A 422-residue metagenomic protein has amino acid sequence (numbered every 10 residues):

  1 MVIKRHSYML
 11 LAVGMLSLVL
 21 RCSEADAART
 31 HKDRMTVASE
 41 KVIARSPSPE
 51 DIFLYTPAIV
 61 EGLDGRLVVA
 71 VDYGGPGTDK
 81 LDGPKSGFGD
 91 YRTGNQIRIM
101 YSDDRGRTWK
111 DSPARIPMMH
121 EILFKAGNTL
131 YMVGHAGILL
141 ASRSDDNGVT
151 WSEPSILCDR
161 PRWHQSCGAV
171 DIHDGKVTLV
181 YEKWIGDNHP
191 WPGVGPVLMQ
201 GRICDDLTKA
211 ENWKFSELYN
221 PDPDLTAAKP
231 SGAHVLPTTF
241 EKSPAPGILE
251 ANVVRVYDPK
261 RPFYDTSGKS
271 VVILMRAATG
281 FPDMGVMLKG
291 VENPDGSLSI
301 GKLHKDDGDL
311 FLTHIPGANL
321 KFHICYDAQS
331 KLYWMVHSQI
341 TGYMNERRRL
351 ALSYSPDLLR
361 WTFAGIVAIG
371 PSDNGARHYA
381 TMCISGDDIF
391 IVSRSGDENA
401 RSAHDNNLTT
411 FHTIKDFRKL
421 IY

Functional and structural regions predicted by a protein language model:
M1-L11: Bacterial N-terminal signal peptides that target proteins for export
L10-R21: Bacterial N-terminal signal peptides
R21-A27: Signal peptide processing junction and immediate N-terminal pro/mature segment of secreted/exported proteins
A27-H120, F124-S166, D171-E250, V254-P316 (+3 more regions): Beta-rich carbohydrate-recognition and catalytic domains
